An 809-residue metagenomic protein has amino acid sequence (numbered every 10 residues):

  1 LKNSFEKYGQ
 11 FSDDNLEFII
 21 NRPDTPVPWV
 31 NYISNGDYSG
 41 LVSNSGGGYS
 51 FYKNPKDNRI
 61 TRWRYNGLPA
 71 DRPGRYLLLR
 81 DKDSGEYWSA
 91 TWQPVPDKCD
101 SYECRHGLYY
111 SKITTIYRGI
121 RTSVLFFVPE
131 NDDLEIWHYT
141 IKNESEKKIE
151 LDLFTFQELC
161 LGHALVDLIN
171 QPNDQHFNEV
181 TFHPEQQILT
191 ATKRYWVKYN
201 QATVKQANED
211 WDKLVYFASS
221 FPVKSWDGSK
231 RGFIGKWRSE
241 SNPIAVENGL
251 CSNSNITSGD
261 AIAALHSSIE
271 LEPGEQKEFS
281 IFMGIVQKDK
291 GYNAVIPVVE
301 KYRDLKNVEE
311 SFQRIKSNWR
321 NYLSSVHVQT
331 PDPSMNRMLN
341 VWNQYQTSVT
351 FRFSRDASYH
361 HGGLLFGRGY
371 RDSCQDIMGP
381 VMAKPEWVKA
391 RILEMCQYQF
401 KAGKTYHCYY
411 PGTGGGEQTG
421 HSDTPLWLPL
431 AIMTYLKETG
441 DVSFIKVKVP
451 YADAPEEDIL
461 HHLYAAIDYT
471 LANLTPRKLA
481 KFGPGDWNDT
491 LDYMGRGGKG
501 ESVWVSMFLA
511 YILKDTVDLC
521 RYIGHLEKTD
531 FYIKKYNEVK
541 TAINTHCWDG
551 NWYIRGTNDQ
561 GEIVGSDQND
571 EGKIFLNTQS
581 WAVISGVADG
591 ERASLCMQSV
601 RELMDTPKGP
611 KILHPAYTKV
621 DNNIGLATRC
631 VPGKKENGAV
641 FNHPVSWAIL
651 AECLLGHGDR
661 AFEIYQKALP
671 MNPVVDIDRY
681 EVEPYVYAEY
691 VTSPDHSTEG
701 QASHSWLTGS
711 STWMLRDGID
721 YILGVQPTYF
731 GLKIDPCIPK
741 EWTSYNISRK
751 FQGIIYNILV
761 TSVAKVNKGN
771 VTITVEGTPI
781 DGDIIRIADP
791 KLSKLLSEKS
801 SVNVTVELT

Functional and structural regions predicted by a protein language model:
L1-D372, E386, R391-E394, T434-E438 (+7 more regions): Anionic coordination/interaction segments
L78, R368, I377-A480, S502-A510 (+5 more regions): Aromatic-rich carbohydrate-recognition surfaces in CAZymes
K98-S101, H327-V341, E386, A390 (+8 more regions): Active-site acid/base region of carbohydrate-active enzymes
K142-K148, D289-N293, E438-A452, L513-Y532 (+1 more regions): Inter-helical turn/loop segments and adjacent helix faces that build the functional surface of alpha-helical bundle
F154-F156, Q171, Y406-H407, Y511-I624 (+3 more regions): Catalytic cores of carbohydrate-active enzymes
S358-G367, Y406-T424, A452-A454, L479-E501 (+3 more regions): Carbohydrate-binding/catalytic loop surfaces
P727-V760: Surface beta-strand/loop "capping" patches
I787-T809: C-terminal beta-strand-rich structural cap/linker in extracellular carbohydrate-active enzymes
